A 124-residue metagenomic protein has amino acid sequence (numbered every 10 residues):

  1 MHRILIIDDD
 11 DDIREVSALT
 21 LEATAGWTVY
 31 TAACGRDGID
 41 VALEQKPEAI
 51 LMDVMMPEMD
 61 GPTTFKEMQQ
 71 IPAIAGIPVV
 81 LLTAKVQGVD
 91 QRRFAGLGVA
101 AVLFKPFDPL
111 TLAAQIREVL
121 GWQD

Functional and structural regions predicted by a protein language model:
I7-D8, A32, I50: Conserved sequence signature across two-component system core domains
D11-Y30: Two-component/phosphorelay signaling modules centered on CheY-like receiver
T31-D40, G61-T63: Helix N-cap/capping motif at the beta->alpha junctions
L43-Q45, Q69-G76, L97: Conserved phosphotransfer cores of two-component systems
Q45-L51: Active-site beta3 strand of CheY-like receiver
M56: Receiver (REC) domain active-site loop signature in two-component systems and cognate sites in sensor histidine kinases
T63, V86-L103, L110-R117: Alpha4 helix (beta4-alpha4-beta5 surface) of REC/receiver domains from two-component response regulators
